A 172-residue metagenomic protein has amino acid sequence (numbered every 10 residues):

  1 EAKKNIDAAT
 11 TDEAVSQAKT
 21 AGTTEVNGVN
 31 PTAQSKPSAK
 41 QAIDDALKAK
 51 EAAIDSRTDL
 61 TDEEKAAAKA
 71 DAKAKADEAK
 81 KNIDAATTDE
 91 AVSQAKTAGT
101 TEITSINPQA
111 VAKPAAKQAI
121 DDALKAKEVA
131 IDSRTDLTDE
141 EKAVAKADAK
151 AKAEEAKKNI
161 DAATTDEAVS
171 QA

Functional and structural regions predicted by a protein language model:
E1-I106, V111-A172: Thr-biased low-complexity repeat/linker tracts and other Thr-enriched repetitive architectures
